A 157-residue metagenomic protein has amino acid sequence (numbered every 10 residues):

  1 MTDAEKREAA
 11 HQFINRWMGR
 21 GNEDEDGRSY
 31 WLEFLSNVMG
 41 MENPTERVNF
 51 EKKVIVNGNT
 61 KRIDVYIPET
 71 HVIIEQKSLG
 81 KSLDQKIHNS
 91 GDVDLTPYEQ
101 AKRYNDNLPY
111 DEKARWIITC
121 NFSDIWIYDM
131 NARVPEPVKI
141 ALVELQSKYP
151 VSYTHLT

Functional and structural regions predicted by a protein language model:
M1-W116, I127-V134: A short, conserved, highly charged catalytic patch centered on acidic carboxylates
S123-I125: Loop/turn residues immediately N-terminal
N131-Q146: A short alpha->loop->secondary-structure connector
P150-V151: Core domains of carbohydrate- and sulfate-ester-processing enzymes
T154-T157: Conserved small/polar residues in nucleotide/adenosyl-binding loops
